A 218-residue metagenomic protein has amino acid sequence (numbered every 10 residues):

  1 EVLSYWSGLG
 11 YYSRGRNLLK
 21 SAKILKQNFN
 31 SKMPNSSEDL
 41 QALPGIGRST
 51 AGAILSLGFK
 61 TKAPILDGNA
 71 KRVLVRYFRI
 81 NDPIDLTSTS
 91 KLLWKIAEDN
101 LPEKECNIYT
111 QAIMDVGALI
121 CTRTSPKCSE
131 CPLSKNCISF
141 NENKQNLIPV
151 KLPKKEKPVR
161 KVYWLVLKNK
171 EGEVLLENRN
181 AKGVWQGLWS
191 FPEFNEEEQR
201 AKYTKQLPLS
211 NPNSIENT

Functional and structural regions predicted by a protein language model:
E1-K127, L133-E142, L209-P212: Catalytic cores of DNA base-excision repair glycosylases
A118-T218: Intrinsically disordered, low-complexity, charged terminal extensions of DNA damage-control enzymes
